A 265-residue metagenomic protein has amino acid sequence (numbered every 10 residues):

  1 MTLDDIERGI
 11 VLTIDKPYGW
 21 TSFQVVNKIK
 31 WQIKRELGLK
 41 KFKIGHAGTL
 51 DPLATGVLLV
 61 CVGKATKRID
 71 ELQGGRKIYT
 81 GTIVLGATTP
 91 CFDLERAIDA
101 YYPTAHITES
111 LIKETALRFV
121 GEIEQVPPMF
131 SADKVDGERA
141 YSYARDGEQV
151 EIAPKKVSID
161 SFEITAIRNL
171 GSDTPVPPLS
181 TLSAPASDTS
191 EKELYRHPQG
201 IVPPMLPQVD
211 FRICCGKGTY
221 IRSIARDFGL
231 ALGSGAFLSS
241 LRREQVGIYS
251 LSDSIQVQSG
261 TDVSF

Functional and structural regions predicted by a protein language model:
M1-F265: Catalytic/RNA-binding core of pseudouridine synthases
